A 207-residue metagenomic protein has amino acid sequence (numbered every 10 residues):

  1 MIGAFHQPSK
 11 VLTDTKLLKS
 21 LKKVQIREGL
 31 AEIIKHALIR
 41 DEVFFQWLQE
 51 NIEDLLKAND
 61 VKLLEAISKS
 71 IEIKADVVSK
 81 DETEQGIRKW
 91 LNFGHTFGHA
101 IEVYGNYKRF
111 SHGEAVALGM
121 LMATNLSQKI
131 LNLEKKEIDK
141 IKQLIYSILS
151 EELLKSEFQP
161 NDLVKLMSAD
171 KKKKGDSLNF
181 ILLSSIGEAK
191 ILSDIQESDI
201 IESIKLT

Functional and structural regions predicted by a protein language model:
M1, Q7-P8, L17, K22 (+9 more regions): Glycine-rich, flexible loop/turn motifs
M1-E53: A glycine/threonine-rich phosphate-anchoring loop and its flanking beta-alpha core in nucleotide/phosphate-binding
S9-V11, E114-A115, N179: Structural motif
A31, L133-T207: C-terminal charged capping/lid subdomain of soluble metabolic enzymes
K35, I39, K57, K129-N132 (+1 more regions): Residues in soluble alpha-helical coiled-coils and helical-bundle/repeat scaffolds
Q46, E50-N161: Active-site segments that bind and position negatively charged phosphate/pyrophosphate groups
